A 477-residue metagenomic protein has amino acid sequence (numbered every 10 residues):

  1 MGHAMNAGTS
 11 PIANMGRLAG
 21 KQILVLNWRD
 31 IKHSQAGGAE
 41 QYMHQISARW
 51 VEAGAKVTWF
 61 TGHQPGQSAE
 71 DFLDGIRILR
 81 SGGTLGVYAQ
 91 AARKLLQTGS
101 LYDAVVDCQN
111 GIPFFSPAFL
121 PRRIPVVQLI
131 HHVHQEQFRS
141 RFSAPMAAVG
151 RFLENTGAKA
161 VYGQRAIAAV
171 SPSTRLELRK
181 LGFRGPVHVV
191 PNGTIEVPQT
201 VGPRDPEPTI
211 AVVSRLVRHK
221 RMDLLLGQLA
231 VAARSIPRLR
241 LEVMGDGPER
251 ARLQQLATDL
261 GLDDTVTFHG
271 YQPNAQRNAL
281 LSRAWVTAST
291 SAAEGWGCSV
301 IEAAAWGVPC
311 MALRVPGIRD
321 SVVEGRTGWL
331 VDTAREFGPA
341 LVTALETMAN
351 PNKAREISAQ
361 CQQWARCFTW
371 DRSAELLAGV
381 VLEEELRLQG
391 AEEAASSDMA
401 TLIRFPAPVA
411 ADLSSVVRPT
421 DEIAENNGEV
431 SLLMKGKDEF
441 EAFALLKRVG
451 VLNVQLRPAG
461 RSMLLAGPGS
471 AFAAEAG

Functional and structural regions predicted by a protein language model:
H134, M146-I167: Membrane-proximal helix-turn-helix segments that form the acceptor-binding/catalytic region of lipid-linked
Q137, V315-G325, W329-L330: Short acidic/histidine- and often glycine-rich active-site loop of Leloir-type glycosyltransferases that engages
A168, T194, V201-L229, E242: Conserved donor-binding/catalytic core segment of Leloir-type glycosyltransferases
S173, G193: Carbohydrate-associated surface elements
Q254-Q272: Nucleotide-activated donor-binding/catalytic signature segment of Leloir-type glycosyltransferases, i.e., the conserved
A292: Aromatic "clamp/platform" in nucleotide-sugar-dependent glycosyltransferases that forms part of the donor/acceptor
V300, P309-A312: Short hydrophobic beta-strand element within catalytic cores of glycosyltransferases and related nucleotide-activated
E324-G325, W329-R335, A344-A349: Conserved acidic donor-binding segment of nucleotide-sugar-dependent glycosyltransferases
